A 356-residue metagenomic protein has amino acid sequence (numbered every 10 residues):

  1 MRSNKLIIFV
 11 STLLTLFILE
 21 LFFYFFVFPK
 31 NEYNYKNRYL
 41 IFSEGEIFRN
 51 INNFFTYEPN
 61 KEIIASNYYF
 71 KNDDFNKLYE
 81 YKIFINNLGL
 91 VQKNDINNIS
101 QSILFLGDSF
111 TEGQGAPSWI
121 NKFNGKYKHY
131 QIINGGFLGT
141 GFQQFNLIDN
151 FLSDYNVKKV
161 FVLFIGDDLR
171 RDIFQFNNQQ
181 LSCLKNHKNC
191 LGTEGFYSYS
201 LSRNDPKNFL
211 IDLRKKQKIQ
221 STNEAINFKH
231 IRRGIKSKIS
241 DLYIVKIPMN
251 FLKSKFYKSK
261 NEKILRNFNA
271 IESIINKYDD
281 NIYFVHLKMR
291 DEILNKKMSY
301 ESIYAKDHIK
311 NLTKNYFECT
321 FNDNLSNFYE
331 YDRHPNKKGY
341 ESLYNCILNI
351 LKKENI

Functional and structural regions predicted by a protein language model:
K5-I8, I18, Y331-I356: Histidine-centered active-site loop/cap adjacent to the catalytic His in serine esterases/O-acetyl transfer systems
L16-Y33: Membrane-interface motif at the C-terminal end of an N-terminal transmembrane signal
K30-K126, D323-S326: Membrane/wall-proximal cationic-aromatic binding patches
K30-Y57, Q143-K255: Interaction-surface signature
I103-F105, K159-R170, F228-D323: Conserved, well-ordered alpha-helix/loop/beta-strand core segments that scaffold catalytic motifs
I132-F142: A conserved hydrophobic secondary-structure block that centers on an alpha-helix together with its immediately flanking
F142, N146, N261, L265-F268 (+1 more regions): Short, amphipathic alpha-helical "lid/cap" segments that border enzyme active or binding sites
